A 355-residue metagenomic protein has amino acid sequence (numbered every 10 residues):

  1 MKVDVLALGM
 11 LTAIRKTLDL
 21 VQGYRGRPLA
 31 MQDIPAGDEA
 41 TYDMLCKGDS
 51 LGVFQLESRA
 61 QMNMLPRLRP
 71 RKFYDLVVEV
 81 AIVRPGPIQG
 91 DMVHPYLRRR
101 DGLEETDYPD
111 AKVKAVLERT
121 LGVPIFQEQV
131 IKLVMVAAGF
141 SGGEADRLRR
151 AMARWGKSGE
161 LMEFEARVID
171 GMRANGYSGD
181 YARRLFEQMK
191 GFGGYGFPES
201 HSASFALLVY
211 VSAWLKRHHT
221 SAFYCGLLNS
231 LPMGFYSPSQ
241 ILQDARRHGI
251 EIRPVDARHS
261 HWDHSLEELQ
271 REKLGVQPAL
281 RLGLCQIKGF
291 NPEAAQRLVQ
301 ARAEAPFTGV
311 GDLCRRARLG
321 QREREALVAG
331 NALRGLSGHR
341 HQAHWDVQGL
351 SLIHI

Functional and structural regions predicted by a protein language model:
M1-L352: Noncatalytic, beta-rich nucleic-acid-contacting surfaces in large DNA/RNA-processing enzymes
I355: Calmodulin-binding IQ motif helices
